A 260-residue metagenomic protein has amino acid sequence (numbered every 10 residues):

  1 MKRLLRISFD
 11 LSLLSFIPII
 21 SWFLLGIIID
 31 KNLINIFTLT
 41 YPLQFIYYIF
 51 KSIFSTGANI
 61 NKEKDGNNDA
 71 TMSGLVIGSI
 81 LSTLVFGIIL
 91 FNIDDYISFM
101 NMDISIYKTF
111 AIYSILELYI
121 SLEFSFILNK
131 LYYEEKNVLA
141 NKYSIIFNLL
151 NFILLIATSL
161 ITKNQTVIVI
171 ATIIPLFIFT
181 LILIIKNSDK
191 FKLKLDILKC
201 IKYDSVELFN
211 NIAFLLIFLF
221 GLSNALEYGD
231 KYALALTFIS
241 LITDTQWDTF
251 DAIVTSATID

Functional and structural regions predicted by a protein language model:
M1-S55, S205-E227: Signature of the first transmembrane helix
I7, I34, N129, N137-S144 (+2 more regions): Alpha-helical transmembrane segments and their helix-entry boundary regions
L11, T38-Y41, G78-S79, A111-S114 (+6 more regions): Residue-level recognition of transmembrane alpha-helices in multi-pass small-molecule transporters/permeases
F16-N35, I97-N101, A157-T162, L215-T245 (+1 more regions): Helix-terminus/linker motif at the lipid-water interface of multi-pass membrane proteins
W22, I34-T83, L128-Y133, A233-D260: Small-residue-rich hydrophobic transmembrane alpha-helices
G26, T83-K108: Short membrane-interface helical motifs at transmembrane helix boundaries in multi-pass membrane transporters
D103, L118-S144: Cytoplasmic helix-loop-helix junction between adjacent transmembrane helices in 12-TM secondary transporters
I112, K142-A157, I161-S188: Hydrophobic alpha-helical transmembrane segments
